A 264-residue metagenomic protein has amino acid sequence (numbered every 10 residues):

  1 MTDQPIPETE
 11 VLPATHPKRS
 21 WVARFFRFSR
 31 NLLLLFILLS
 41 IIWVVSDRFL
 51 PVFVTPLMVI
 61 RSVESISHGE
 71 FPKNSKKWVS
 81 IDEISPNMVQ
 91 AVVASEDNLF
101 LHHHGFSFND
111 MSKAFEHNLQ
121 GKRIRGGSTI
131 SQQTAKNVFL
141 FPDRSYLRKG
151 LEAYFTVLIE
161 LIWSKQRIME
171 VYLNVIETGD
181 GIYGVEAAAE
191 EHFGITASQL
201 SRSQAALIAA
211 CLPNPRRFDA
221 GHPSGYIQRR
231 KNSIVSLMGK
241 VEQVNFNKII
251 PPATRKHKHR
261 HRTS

Functional and structural regions predicted by a protein language model:
T2-S264: Juxtamembrane regions of bacterial inner-membrane/periplasmic proteins, predominantly the peptidoglycan biogenesis
